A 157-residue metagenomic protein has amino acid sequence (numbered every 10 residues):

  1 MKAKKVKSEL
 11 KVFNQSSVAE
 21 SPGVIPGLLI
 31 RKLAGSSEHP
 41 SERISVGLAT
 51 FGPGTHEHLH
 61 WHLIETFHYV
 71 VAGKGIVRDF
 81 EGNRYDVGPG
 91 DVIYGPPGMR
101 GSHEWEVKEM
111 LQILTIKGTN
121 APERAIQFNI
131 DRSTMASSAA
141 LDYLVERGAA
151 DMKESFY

Functional and structural regions predicted by a protein language model:
M1-R43, F128-Y157: A short, N-terminal "cap"/entry segment at the start of jelly-roll beta-barrel domains of the cupin/DSBH fold
I30-A34, V46-H62: Conserved short histidine dyad/triad with adjacent acidic residue
R43-A49, Y94, K108-I126: A short hydrophobic beta-strand segment most commonly corresponding to one strand of the jelly-roll/cupin
L48-F51, W61-V77, I116: Short, conserved beta-strand element in jelly-roll/cupin
H56-H62, D79, Y85-D86, E104-E106: Short histidine-centered beta-strand/loop micro-motifs that create catalytic or ligand/metal-coordination sites
E81-G98: Short acidic-glycine-tyrosine-enriched beta hairpin
